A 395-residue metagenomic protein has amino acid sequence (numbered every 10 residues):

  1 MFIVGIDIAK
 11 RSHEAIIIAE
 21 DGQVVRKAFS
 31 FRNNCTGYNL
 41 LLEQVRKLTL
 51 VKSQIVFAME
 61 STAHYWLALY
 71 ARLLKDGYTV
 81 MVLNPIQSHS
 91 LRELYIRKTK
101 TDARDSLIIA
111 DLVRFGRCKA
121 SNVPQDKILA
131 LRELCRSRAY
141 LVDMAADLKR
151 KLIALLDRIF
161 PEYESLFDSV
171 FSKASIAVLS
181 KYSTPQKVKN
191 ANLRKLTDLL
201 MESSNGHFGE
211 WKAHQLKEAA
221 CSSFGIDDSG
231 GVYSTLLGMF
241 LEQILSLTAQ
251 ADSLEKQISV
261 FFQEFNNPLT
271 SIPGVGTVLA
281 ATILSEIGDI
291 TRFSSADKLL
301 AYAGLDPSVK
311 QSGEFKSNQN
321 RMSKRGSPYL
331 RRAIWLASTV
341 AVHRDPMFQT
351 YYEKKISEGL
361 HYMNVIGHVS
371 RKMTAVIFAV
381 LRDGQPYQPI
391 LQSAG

Functional and structural regions predicted by a protein language model:
M1-G395: A detector of single, family-specific signature residues that are central to catalytic or substrate-handling motifs
